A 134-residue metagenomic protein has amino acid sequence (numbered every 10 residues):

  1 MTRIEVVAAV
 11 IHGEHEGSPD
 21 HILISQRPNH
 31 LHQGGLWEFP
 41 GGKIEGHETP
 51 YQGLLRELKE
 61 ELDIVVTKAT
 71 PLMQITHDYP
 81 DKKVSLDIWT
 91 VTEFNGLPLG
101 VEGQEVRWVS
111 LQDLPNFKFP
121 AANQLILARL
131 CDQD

Functional and structural regions predicted by a protein language model:
M1-I22: Conserved N-terminal beta-strand and adjoining loop/helix that marks the start of the Nudix/MutT-like hydrolase domain
E5-V7, D20, V84-D87, Q104: Change "...and in nucleic-acid phosphodiester-cleaving endonucleases..." to "...and in nucleic-acid processing enzymes
E16-G17, N95-L99: Short helix-loop capping/hinge motifs at secondary-structure junctions, enriched in acidic/polar residues
P19-E60: Conserved Nudix-box catalytic region and its N-terminal flanking loop in Nudix hydrolases and closely related
E61-K68: Short secondary-structure junctions
V65, I75-L97, R107: Active-site-adjacent beta-strand/loop module that shapes the phosphate/pyrophosphate-binding cleft
I88-T92, L99-L130: NUDIX/MutT-family hydrolases
